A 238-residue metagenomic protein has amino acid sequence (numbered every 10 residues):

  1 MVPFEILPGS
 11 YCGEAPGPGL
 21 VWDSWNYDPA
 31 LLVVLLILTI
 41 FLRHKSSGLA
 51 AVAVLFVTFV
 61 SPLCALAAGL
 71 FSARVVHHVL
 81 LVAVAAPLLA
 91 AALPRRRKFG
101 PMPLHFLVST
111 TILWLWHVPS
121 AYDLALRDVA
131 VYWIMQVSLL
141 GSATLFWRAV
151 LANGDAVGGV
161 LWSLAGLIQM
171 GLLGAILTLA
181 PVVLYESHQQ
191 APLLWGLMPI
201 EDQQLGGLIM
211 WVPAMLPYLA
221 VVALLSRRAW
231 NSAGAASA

Functional and structural regions predicted by a protein language model:
M1-A238: Alpha-helical membrane segments of multi-pass proteins
